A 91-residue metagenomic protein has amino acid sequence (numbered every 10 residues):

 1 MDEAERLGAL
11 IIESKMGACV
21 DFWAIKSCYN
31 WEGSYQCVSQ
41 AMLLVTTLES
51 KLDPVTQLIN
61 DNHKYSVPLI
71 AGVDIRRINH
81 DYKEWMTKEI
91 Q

Functional and structural regions predicted by a protein language model:
M1-Q91: Positively charged, small/polar-rich N-terminal and surface patches that mediate targeting and assembly and bind
